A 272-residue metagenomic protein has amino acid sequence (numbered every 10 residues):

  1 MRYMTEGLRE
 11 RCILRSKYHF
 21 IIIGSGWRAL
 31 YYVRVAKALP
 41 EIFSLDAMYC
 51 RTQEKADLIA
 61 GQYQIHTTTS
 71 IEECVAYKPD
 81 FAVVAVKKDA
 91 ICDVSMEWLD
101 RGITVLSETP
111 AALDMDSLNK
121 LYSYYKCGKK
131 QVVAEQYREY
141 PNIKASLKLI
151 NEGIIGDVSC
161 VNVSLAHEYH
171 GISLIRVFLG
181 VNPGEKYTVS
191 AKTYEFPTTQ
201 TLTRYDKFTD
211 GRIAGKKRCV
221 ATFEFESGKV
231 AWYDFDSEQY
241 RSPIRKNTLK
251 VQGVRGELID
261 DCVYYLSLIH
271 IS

Functional and structural regions predicted by a protein language model:
R2-Y63, Y77: N-terminal Rossmann-like dinucleotide-binding module
D46, D80, S159: Conserved acidic residues
H66-Y77: Short acidic low-complexity segments
P79-F81, K87-K88, C92-R138: Beta-strand-loop-alpha-helix segment that lines the small-molecule cofactor/substrate pocket of alpha/beta enzymes
P141-S159: Rossmann-like NAD(P)H-binding beta-loop-alpha module
D157-K246: Rossmann-like dinucleotide-binding domain that binds NAD(P)(H)
I269-I271: Conserved small/polar residues in nucleotide/adenosyl-binding loops
